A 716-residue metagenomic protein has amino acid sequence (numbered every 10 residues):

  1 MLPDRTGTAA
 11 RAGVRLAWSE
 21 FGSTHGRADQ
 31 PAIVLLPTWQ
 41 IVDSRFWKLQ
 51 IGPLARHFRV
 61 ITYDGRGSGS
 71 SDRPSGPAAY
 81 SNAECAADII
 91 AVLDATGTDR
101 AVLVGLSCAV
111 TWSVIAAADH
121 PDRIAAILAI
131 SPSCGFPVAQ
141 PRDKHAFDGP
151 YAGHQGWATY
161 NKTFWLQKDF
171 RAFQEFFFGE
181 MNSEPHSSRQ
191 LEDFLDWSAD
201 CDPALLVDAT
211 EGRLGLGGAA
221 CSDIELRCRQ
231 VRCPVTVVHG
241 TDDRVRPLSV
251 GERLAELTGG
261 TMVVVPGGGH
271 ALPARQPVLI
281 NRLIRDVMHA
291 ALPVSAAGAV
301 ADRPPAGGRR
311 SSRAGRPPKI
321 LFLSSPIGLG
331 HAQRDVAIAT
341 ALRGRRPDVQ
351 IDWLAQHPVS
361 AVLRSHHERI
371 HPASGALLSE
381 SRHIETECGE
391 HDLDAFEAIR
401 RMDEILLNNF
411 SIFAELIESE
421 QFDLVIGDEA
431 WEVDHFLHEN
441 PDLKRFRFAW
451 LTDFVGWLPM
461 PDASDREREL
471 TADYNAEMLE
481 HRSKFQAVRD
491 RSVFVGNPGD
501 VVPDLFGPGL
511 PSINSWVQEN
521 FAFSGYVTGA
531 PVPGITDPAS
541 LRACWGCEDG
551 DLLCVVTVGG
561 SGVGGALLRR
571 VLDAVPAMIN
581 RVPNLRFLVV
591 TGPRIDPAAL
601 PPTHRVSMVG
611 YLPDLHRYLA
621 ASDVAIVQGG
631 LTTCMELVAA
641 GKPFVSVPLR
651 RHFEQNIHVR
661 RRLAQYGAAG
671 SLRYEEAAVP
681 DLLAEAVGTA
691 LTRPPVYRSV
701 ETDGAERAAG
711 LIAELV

Functional and structural regions predicted by a protein language model:
V14-R73, A78: Conserved HGGG/HGGXW glycine-rich cap/lid loop of the alpha/beta-hydrolase fold
K48, G52, T62-C108, R282: Active-site loop/oxyanion-hole signature of alpha/beta-hydrolase fold enzymes
A118, A125-F164, S646: Flexible "cap/lid" loop of the alpha/beta hydrolase fold
A139, T163-A220: Conserved alpha/beta-hydrolase catalytic His-Asp/Glu region
Q230-V231, V237-H239: Short beta-strand/loop motif that positions the catalytic acidic residue of the alpha/beta-hydrolase fold
P318, R345, V349-R400: Conserved nucleotide-sugar phosphate-binding/catalytic loop shared by glycosyltransferases and other
L458-G562, G592-R594: A nucleotide-sugar donor-handling region in carbohydrate enzymes
G507, G525-V624, E676: Donor-nucleotide binding loops and adjacent catalytic segments primarily of GT-B fold Leloir glycosyltransferases
